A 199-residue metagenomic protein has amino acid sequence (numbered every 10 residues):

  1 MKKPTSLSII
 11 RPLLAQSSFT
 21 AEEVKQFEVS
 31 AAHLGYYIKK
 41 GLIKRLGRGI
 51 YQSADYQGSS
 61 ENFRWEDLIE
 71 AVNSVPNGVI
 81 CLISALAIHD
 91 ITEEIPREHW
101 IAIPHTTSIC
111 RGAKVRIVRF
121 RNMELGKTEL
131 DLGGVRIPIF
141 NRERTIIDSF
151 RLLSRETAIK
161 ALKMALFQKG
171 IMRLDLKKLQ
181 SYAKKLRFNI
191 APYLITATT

Functional and structural regions predicted by a protein language model:
M1, S6-P12, I43: Basic, Lys/Arg-rich alpha-helical nucleic-acid-recognition elements, primarily the DNA-binding modules of transcription
P4, L14-E23, H33, I38 (+1 more regions): Nucleic-acid-binding surface
Q26: Alpha-helical residues within the helix-turn-helix
G41-R48: A short, conserved structural fragment
